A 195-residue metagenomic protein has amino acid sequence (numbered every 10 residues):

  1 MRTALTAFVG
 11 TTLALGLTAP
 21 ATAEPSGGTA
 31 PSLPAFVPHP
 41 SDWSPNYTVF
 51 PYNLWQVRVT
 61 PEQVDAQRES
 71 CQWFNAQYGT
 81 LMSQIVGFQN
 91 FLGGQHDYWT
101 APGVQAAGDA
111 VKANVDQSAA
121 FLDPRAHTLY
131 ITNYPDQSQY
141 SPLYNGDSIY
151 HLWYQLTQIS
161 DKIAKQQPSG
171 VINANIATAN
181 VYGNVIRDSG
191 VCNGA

Functional and structural regions predicted by a protein language model:
M1-P25: Secretory targeting and sorting signals
F8, G16-P20, F36, N53 (+2 more regions): Low-complexity, intrinsically disordered/propeptide-like segments
P25-S70: N-terminal low-complexity, Pro/Thr/Ser-rich intrinsically disordered segments that act as propeptides or flexible
E62-S141, V171-G194: Alpha-helical segments in soluble extracytoplasmic regions
Y144-I159: Membrane-inserting hydrophobic helices used for pore formation or membrane fusion
T157, D161-A179: Polar/charged, Q/E/K-enriched amphipathic alpha-helical segments with strong coiled-coil propensity that act as
